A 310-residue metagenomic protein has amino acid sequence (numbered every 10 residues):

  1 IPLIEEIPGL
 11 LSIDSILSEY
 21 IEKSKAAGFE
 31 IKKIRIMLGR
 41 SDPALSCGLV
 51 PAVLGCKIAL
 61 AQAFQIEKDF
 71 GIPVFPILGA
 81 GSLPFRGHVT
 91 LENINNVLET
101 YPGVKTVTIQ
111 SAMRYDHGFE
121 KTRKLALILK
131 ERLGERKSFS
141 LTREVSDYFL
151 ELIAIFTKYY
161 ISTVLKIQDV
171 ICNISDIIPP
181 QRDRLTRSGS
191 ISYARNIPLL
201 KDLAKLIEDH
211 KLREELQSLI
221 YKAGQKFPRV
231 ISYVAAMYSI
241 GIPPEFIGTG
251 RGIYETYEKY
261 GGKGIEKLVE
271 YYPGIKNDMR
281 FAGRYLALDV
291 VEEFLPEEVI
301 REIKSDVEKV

Functional and structural regions predicted by a protein language model:
I1, E5-I13, S305-D306, V310: Active-site-facing alpha/beta catalytic cores
I1-E5, G28-L49, F70-R86, G103-D116: Core alpha/beta catalytic barrel or barrel-like domain that forms the active/cofactor pocket in diverse metabolic
G9-I16, L45-V50, F85-E92, H117-E120: A short acidic (Asp/Glu
I13-E22, V50-I66, L91-N95, A126 (+1 more regions): Well-ordered, non-membrane alpha-helical segments in soluble/globular domains
Y20-I31, K68, V97-P102: Acidic (Asp/Glu)-rich catalytic clusters
P43-C56, A61-D69, P76, L133-V145 (+1 more regions): Surface-exposed, charged/polar loop-rich segments that form substrate/cofactor-binding or regulatory interfaces
L49-A52, G87-I94, Y221-G224, K259-I265: Short glycine/threonine-rich loop-to-helix capping motif typified by GTGT followed within a few residues by an Asp-Pro
K105-T106, R114-V310: Acidic, glycine-enriched catalytic cores built around paired aspartates
